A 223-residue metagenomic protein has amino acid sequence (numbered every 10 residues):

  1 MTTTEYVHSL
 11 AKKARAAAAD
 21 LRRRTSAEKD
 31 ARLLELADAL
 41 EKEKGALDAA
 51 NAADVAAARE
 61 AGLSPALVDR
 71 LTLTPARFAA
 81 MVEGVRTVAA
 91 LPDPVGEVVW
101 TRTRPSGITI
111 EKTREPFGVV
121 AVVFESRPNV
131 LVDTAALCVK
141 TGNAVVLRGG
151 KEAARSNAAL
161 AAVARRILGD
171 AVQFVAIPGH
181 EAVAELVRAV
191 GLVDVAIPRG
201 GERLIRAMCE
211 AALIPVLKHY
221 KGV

Functional and structural regions predicted by a protein language model:
M1-T109, L137: N-terminal Rossmann-like NAD(P)+-binding subdomain of aldehyde/semialdehyde dehydrogenases
A46, N129, R155, E181 (+1 more regions): Short alpha-helical
A90, P94-R165, L213-K218, V223: Conserved small-residue-rich beta-alpha loop and adjacent elements that most often cradle the phosphate/pyrophosphate
V119, V175-V223: Conserved NAD(P)+-binding/catalytic subdomain of aldehyde/semialdehyde dehydrogenases
T141-V146, G169-D170, L186-V193: Short, surface-exposed connector motifs at secondary-structure boundaries
R166-V175: A glycine-rich helix N-cap at a beta->alpha junction
